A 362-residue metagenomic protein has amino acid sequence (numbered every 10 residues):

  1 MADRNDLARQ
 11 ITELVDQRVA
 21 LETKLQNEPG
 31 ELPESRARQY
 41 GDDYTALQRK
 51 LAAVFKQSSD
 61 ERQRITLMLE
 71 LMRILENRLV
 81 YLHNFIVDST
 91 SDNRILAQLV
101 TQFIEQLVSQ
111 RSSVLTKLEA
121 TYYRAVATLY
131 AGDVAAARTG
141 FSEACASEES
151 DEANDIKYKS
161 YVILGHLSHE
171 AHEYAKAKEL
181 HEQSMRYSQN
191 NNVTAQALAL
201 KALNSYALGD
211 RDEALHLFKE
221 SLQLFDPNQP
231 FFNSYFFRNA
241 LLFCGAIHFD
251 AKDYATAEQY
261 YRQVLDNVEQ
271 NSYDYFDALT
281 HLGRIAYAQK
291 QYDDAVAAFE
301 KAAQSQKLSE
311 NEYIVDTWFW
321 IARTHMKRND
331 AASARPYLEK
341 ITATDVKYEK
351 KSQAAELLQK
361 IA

Functional and structural regions predicted by a protein language model:
A37, N93-A97, V134, Y174 (+4 more regions): TPR-repeat structural position
A52, I104-S109, S142-E149, E182-R186 (+4 more regions): Amphipathic alpha-helical segments of tetratricopeptide repeats
R62, T66-L69, L115, D155 (+5 more regions): Residue signature of alpha-solenoid helical repeat architecture, marking inter-repeat boundaries and helix-start
